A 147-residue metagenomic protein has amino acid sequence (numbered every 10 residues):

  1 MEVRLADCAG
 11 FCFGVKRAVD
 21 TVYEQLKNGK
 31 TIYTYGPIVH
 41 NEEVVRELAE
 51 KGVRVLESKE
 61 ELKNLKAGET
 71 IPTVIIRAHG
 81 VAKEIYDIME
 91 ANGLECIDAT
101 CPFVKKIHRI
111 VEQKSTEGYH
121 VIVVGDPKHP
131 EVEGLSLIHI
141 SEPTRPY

Functional and structural regions predicted by a protein language model:
M1-K16, Y23: Positively charged, low-complexity intrinsically disordered leader regions
T31-I38, V123-G125: Short internal beta-strands
G36-V53: N-terminal beta-loop-helix "entrance" segment that forms/cooperates in small-molecule cofactor or anionic ligand
V39-V44, A82-E84, H129-E133: Short, charged/polar "capping" segments at the starts of alpha-helices and the immediately preceding loops
A49-K63: Glycine-rich, highly charged phosphate/nucleotide-binding loops
L62-K66, I71-I97, H108-R109: Phosphate-bearing ligand-interacting subdomains that bind or position ATP/ADP/UDP/GDP/NAD(P) or nucleotide-linked
A91-Y119, V123, P127: Ser/Thr/Gly-rich flexible loops in soluble cytosolic domains mediating phosphotransfer, phosphorylation
I138-Y147: Single conserved hydrophobic/aromatic residue that forms the stacking wall/gate of nucleotide- or nucleobase-binding
